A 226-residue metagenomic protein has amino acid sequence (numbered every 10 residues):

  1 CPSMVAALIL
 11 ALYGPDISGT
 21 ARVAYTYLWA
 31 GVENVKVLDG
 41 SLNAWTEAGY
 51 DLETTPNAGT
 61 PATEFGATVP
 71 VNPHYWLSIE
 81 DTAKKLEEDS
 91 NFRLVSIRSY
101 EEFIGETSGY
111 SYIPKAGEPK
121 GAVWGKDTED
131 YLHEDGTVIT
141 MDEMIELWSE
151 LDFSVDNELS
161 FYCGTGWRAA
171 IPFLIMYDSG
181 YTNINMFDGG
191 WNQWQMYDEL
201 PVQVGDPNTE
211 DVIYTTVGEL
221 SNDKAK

Functional and structural regions predicted by a protein language model:
C1-A7, L12-R93, I97, E101-K226: Rhodanese-like catalytic fold shared by cysteine-dependent sulfurtransferases and DSP/PTP-type phosphatases
